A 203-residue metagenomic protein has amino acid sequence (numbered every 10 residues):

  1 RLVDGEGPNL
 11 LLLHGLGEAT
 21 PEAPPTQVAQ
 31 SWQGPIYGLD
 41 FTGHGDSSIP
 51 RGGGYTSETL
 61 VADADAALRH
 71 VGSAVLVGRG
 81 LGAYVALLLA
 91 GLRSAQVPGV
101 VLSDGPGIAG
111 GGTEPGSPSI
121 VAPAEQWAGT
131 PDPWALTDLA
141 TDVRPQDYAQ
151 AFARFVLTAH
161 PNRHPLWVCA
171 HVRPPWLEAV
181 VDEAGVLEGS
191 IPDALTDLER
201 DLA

Functional and structural regions predicted by a protein language model:
L2-D46: Conserved HGGG/HGGXW glycine-rich cap/lid loop of the alpha/beta-hydrolase fold
E22-P24, S47-G53, G112-T113: Conserved catalytic-core motifs of eukaryotic protein kinase domains, centered on the activation segment
Y37-V75, A203: Active-site loop/oxyanion-hole signature of alpha/beta-hydrolase fold enzymes
S73-G110: Conserved hydrolase catalytic core segment
G110-R163, L187-S190: The alpha/beta-hydrolase serine catalytic core
P165-V172: Conserved strand-to-loop "acid loop" that flanks and positions the catalytic carboxylate
P175-A184: Short, aromatic/basic amphipathic alpha-helical patches
A184-A203: Catalytic active-site module of serine/aspartate enzymes centered on a nucleophile-bearing elbow/loop
